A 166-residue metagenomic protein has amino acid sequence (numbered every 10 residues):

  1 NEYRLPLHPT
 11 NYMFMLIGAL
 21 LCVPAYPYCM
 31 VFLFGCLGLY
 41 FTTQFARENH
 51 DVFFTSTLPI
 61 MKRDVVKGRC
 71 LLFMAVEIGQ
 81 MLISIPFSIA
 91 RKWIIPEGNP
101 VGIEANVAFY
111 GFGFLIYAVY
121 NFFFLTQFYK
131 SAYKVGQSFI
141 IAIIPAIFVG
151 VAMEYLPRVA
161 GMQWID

Functional and structural regions predicted by a protein language model:
N1-V52, G68-D166: Hydrophobic alpha-helical transmembrane segments of membrane proteins
S56-K62: Short helix-to-coil transition segments within interhelical loops that connect adjacent transmembrane helices
D64-V66: Alpha-helix N-cap/helix-start motif at helix boundaries, enriched for small hydrophobics
